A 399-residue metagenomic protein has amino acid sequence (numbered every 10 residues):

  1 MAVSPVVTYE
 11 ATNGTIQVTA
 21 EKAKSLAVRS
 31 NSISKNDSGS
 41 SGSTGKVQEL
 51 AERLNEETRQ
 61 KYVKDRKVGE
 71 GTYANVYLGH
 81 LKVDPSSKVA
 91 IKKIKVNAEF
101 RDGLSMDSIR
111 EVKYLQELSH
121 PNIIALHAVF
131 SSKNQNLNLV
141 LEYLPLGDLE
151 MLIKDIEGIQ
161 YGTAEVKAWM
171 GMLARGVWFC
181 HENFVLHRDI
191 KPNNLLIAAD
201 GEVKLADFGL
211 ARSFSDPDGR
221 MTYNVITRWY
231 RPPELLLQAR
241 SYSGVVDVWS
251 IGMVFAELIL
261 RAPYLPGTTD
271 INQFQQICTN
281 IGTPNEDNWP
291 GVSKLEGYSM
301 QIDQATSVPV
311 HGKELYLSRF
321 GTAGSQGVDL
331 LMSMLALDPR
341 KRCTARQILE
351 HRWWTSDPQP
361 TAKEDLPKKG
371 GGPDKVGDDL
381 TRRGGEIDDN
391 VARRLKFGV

Functional and structural regions predicted by a protein language model:
M1-R59, R393-V399: Intrinsically disordered, low-complexity regulatory segments that flank or precede the catalytic domain of eukaryotic
N75-N97: Glycine-rich ATP phosphate-binding loop
A125-L137: Short beta-strand micro-motifs within the conserved protein kinase catalytic domain, predominantly in the N-lobe
Q135-D148: Conserved short submotifs of the Hanks-type protein kinase catalytic core that shape the nucleotide-binding pocket
W169-M170: Activation segment signature within eukaryotic-like protein kinase domains
T283-M332: C-terminal lobe substrate-recognition/regulatory segment of protein kinase catalytic domains
Q359-V399: C-terminal intrinsically disordered, low-complexity extensions immediately downstream of enzyme catalytic cores
